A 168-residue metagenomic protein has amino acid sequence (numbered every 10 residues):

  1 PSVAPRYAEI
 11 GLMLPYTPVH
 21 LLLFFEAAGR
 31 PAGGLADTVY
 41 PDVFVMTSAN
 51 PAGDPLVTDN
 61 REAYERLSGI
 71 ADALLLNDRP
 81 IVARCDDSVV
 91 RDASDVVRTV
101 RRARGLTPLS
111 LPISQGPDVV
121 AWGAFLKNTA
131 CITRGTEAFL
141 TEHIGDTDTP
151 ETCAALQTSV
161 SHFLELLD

Functional and structural regions predicted by a protein language model:
P1-D168: Active-site-adjacent structural elements in enzyme catalytic cores
